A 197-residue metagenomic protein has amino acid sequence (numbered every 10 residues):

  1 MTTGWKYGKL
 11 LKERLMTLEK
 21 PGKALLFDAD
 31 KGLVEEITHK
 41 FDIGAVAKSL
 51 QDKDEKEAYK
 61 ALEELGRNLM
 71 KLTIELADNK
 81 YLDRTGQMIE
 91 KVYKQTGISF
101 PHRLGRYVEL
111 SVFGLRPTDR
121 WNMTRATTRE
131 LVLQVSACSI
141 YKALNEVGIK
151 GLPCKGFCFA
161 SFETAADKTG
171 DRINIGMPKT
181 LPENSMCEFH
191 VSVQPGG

Functional and structural regions predicted by a protein language model:
M1-L131, A137-G156, I175-C187, V193-G197: N-terminal accessory segment detector
G156-F162: ATP phosphate-binding glycine-rich loop and adjacent ATP-lid/helix-beta elements within ATP-binding kinase/ATPase
E163, D167-K179: Low-complexity, intrinsically disordered Gly/Pro/Thr-rich segments
